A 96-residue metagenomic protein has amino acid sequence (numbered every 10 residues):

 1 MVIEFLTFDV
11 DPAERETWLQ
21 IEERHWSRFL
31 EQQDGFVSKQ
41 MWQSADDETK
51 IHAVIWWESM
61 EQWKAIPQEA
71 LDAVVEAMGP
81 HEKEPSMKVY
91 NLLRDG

Functional and structural regions predicted by a protein language model:
V2, S38-T49, V74-G96: Glycine-rich beta-strand-turn "strand-cap" elements at beta-sheet edges
V2-D9, S38-Q68: Short, well-ordered beta-strand segments in beta-rich or mixed alpha/beta enzyme and ligand-binding folds
E14-E16, E61-W63, D95: Residue-level signal for secondary-structure boundary sites
E14-V37, A70-V75: Short amphipathic alpha-helical segments
